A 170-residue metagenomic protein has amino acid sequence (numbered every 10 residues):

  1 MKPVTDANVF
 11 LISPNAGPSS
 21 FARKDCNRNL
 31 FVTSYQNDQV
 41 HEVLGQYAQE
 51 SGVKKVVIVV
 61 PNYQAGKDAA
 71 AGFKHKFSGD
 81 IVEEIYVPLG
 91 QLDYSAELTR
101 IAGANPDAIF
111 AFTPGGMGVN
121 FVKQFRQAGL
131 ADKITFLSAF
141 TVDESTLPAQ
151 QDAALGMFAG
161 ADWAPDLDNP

Functional and structural regions predicted by a protein language model:
M1-S13, R23-D25, I109, F125-I134 (+1 more regions): Extracytoplasmic "Venus flytrap"/periplasmic binding protein-like
P3, A22-R23, L98, P148-A149: Short glycine-biased active-site loop of nucleotidyltransferases that positions the nucleotide triphosphate and helps
A7-N8, C26, F77-S78, Q150-A153: Short, structured coil segments at secondary-structure junctions
N8-S19, S34, T135-T141: Short beta-strand elements of ligand-binding domains
N15-A16, V60, T113, F140 (+1 more regions): Short secondary-structure boundary segments
S19-A22, R28-A128, L167-P170: Extracellular/periplasmic Venus flytrap/periplasmic-binding protein
Q124-P170: Extracellular/periplasmic periplasmic-binding protein-like sensory domains
